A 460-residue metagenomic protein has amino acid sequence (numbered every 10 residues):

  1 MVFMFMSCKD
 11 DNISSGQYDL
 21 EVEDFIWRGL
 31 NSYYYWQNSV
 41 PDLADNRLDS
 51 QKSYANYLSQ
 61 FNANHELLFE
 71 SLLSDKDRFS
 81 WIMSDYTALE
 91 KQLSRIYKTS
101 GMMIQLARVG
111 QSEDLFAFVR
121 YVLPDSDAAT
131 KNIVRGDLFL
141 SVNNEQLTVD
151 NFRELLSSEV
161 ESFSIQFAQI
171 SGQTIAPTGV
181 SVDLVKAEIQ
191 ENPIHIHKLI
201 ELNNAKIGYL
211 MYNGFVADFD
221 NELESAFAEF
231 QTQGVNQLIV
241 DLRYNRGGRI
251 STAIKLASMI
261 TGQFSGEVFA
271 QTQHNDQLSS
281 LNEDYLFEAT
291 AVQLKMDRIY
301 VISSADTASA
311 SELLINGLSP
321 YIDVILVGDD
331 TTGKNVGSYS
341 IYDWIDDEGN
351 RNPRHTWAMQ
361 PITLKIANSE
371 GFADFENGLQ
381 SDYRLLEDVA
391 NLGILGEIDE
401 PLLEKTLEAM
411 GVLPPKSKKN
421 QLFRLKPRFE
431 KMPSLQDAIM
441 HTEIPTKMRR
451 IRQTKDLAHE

Functional and structural regions predicted by a protein language model:
M4-S7: C-terminal motif of bacterial Sec signal peptides marking the signal peptidase cleavage site
K9-Q237, K426-E460: Flexible, low-complexity junctional segments that flank or bridge functional domains
N144, R243, S304: Flexible loop residues that form catalytic and substrate-binding hotspots at small-molecule/glycan-binding clefts
E188, Y244-R246: Active-site-proximal loop/turn and secondary-structure-junction residues that shape catalytic pockets, frequently
Y209-L210, D218-S225, E229-F230, Q237 (+1 more regions): C-terminal "post-core" interaction segments
